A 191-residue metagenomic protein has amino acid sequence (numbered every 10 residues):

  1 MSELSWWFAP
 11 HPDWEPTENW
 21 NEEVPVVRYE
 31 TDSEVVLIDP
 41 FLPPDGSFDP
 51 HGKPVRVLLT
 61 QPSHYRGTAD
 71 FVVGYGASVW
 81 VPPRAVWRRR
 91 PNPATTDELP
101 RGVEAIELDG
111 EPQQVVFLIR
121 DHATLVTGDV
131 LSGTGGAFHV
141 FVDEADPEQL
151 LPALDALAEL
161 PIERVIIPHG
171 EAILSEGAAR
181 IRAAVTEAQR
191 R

Functional and structural regions predicted by a protein language model:
M1-A9, W87-A94: Short, basic/low-complexity N-terminal boundary segments at the transition from targeting/disordered tails
S2-N19, E34-L37, I106-R190: Metallo-beta-lactamase
P16-R56: Pre-active-site segment of Zn-dependent metallo-hydrolases
Y29-D32, D49-K53, L99-P100, L118-R120 (+1 more regions): Flexible, charged surface loops at secondary-structure boundaries
L42-R84, R164: Active-site metal-binding motif and surrounding structural segment of the metallo-beta-lactamase
P44-G46, P62-G67, V86-R89, S132-G135 (+1 more regions): Active-site environment of divalent metal-dependent phosphoester hydrolases
A69-Q114, R120-D121, A145-P152, A158: Metallo-beta-lactamase
